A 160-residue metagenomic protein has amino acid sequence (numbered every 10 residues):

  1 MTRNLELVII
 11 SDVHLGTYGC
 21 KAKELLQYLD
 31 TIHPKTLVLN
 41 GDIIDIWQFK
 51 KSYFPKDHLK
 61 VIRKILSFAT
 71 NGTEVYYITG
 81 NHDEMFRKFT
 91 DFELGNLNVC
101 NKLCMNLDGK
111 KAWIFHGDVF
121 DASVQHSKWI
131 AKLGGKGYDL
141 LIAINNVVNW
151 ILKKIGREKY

Functional and structural regions predicted by a protein language model:
R3-E6, L15-L107: Core catalytic region of metal-dependent phosphoesterases/phosphodiesterases, especially metallo-beta-lactamase-like
E6-H14, K111-D118: Active-site-proximal beta-strand elements of phosphoester/diester hydrolases
N98-L103, L107-Q125: Hydrophobic, well-structured mid-protein blocks that either form specific transmembrane helices
F115-Y160: Active-site-proximal loop/helix segment associated with metal-binding centers of metalloenzymes
